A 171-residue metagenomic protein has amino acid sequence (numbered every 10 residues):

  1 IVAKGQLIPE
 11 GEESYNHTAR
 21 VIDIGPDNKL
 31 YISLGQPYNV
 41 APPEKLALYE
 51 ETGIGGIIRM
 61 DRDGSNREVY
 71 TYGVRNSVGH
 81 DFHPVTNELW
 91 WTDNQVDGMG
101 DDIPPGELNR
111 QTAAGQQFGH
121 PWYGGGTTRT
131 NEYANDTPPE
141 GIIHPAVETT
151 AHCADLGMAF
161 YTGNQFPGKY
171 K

Functional and structural regions predicted by a protein language model:
I1-G25: Asp-box/WD-like beta-propeller blade repeats and closely related beta-sheet repeat scaffolds
Q6, N28, Q36: Short, flexible active-site-adjacent loop segments at beta-strand->alpha-helix junctions, enriched in small/polar
S14, T71-V74: Short, glycine/acidic-rich beta->alpha junctions
A19, Q36-E44, E51-E68, R75-K171: Beta-propeller domain segments
D27-N28, N87: Short coil/turn segments that connect the beta-strands within blades of beta-propeller domains
S33: A conserved catalytic-loop motif detector
